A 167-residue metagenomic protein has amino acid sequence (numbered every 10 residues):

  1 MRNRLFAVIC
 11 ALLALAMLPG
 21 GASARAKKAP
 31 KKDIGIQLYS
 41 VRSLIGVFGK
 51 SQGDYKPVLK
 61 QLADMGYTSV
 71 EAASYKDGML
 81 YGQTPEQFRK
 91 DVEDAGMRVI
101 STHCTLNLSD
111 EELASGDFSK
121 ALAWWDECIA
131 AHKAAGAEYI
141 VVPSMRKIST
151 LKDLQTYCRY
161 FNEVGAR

Functional and structural regions predicted by a protein language model:
M1-I9: Bacterial N-terminal signal peptides that target proteins for export
I9-M17: Bacterial N-terminal signal peptides
K27-Y55: Boundary/entry segment of secreted carbohydrate-active catalytic domains
K32-L38, V70-A72, V99-C104, I140-V142: Hydrophobic faces of well-ordered beta-strands that scaffold small-molecule active sites in alpha/beta enzyme cores
I36, L62, V70, V92 (+1 more regions): Conserved, mostly hydrophobic/aromatic
R42-Q52, A72-P85, N107-A121, R146-Q155: Acidic-and-aromatic substrate-binding clefts and catalytic sites of carbohydrate-active enzymes
Y55-Y75, A135-Y139: Catalytic domains of carbohydrate-active enzymes, especially glycoside hydrolases
D91, R98, S109-R167: Active-site acidic/histidine proton-transfer and metal-coordination neighborhood in alpha/beta enzyme cores
